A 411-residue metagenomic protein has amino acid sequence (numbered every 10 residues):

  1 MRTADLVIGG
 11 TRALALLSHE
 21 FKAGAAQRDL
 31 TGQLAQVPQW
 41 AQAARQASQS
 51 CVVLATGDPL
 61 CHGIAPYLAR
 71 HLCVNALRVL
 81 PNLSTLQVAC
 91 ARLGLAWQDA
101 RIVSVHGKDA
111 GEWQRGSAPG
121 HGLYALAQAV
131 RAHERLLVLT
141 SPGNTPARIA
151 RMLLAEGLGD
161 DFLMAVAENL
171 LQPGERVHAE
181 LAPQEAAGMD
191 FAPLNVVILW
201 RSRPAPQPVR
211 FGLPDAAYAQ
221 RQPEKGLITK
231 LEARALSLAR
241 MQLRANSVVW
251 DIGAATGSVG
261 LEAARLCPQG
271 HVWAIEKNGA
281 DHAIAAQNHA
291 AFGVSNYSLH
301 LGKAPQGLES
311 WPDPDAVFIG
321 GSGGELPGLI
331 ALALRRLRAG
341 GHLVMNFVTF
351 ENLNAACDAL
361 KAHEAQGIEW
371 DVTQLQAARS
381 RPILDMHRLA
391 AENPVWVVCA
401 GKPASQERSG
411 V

Functional and structural regions predicted by a protein language model:
R2-V88, A263, Q269-V272, E276-G279 (+1 more regions): Class I S-adenosyl-L-methionine
L6, A76-L77, L86-A219: Beta-strand/loop-alpha-helix module characteristic of Rossmann-like adenine-cofactor folds
G57-H133, P305, Q366-A390, P394-C399: Class I SAM-dependent methyltransferase SAM-binding "motif I" and its flanking Rossmann-like core
V196-S202, P382-V411: Core SAM-dependent methyltransferase catalytic element
N246-A255: Conserved class I S-adenosyl-L-methionine
G257-L261: Glycine-rich SAM-binding Motif I of class I
K277-G279, S298-R379: S-adenosylmethionine
A285-A286: Conserved SAM-binding loop
